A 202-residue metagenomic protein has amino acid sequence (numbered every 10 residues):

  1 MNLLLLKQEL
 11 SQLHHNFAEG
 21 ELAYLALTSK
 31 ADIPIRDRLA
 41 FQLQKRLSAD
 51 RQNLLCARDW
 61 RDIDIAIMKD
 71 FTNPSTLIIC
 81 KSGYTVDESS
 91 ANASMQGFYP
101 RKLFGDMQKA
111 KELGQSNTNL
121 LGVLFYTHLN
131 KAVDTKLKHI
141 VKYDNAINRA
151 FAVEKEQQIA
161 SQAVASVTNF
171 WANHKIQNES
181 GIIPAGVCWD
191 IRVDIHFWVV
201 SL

Functional and structural regions predicted by a protein language model:
M1-C56: Acidic-basic catalytic patches of nuclease active cores, encompassing PD-(D/E)XK and other metal-cofactor nuclease
L10-F17, E21, L39-L47, D106-G114 (+4 more regions): Hydrophobic, Leu/Ile/Phe/Ala-enriched alpha-helical segments that form helix-helix packing faces
K30, P34, R38, W60 (+2 more regions): Short, well-structured alpha-helical interface segments that form or flank functional binding sites
A57-N73, K111-E112: Short amphipathic alpha-helices and their capping/turn segments at secondary-structure boundaries
I65-I67, T72-S90: Conserved catalytic cores of phosphodiester-cleaving nucleases, focusing on short active-site segments
S82-H139: Catalytic cores of nucleic-acid endonucleases
T135-L202: Non-catalytic C-terminal interaction segments of nucleic acid-processing enzymes
